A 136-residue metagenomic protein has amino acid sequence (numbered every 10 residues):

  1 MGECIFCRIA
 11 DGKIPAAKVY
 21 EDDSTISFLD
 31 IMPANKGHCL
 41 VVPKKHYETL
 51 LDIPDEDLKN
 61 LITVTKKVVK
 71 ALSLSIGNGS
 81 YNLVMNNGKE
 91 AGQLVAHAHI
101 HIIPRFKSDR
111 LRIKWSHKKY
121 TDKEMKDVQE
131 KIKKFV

Functional and structural regions predicted by a protein language model:
M1-V136: HIT superfamily nucleotide-processing domains
